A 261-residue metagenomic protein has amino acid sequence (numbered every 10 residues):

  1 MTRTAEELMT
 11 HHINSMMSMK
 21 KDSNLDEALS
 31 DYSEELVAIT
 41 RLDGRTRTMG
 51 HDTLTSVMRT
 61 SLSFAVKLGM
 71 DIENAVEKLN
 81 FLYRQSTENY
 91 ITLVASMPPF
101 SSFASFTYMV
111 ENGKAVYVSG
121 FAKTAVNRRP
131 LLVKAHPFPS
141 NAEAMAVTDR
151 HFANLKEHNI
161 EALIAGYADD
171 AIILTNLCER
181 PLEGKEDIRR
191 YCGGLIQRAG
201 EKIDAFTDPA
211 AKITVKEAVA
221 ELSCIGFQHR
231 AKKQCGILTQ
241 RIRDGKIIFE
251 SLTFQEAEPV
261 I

Functional and structural regions predicted by a protein language model:
M1-D31, T124-E157, E161, A165 (+1 more regions): Short, low-complexity N-terminal intrinsically disordered segments enriched in polar/charged residues
R3-E6, L25-L82, S86-T87, I160-A218: A solvent-exposed, acidic/Ser-Thr-rich amphipathic alpha-helical stretch
A38-I39, T92-L93, Y117-V118, I173-L174 (+2 more regions): Short hydrophobic/aromatic-rich beta-strand segments that constitute the beta-sheet cores of beta-sandwich/beta-barrel
T53, V57-F64, F81-L82, V94-S96 (+5 more regions): Extended low-polarity, hydrophobic cluster-rich segments
Y90-P98, E221-A231: Short beta-strand segments that buttress and anchor functional surface loops
S96-P99, T148, K202, S223 (+1 more regions): N-terminal leader/targeting signatures
S101-P137, K233-I261: Short beta-strand edge/turn micro-motifs at domain boundaries
